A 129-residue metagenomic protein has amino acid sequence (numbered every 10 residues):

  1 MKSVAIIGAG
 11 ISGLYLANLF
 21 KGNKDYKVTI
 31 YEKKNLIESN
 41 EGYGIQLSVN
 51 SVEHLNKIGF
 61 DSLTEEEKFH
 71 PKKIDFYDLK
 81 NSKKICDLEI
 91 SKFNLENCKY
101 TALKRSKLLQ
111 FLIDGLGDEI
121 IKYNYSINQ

Functional and structural regions predicted by a protein language model:
M1, G42, P71: Short coil/loop residues immediately preceding or within conserved phosphate-binding loops of NTP-utilizing enzyme
M1-S12: Beta1/beta-strand and adjacent pyrophosphate-binding region of the FAD-binding site in flavoprotein oxidoreductases
V4, K21, S48-Q129: Conserved N-terminal helical subregion
S12, K34, N128: Adenine-nucleotide cofactor-binding loop residues
Y15: Conserved SAM/SAH-binding loop-helix junction of Class I S-adenosyl-L-methionine-dependent methyltransferases
L19-E41: Glycine-rich FAD pyrophosphate-binding loop
K33, G44, N56: Glycine-rich active-site loop/strand segments that organize a redox cofactor
